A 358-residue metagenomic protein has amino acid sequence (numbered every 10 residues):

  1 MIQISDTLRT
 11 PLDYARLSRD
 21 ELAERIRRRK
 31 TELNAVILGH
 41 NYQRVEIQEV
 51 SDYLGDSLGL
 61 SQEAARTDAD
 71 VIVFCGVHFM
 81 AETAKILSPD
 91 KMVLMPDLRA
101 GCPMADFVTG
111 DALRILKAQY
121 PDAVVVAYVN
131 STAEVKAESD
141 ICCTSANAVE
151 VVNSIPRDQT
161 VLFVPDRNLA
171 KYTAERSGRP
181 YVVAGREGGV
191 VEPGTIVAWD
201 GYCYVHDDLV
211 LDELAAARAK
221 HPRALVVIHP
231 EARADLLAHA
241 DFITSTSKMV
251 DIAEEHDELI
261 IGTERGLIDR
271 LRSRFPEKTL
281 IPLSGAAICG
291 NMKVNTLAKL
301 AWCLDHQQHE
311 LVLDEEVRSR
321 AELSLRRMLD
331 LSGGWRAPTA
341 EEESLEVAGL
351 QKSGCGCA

Functional and structural regions predicted by a protein language model:
M1-G262, L267-A358: Active-site loop-to-helix "anion-binding N-cap" substructures in soluble metabolic enzymes
